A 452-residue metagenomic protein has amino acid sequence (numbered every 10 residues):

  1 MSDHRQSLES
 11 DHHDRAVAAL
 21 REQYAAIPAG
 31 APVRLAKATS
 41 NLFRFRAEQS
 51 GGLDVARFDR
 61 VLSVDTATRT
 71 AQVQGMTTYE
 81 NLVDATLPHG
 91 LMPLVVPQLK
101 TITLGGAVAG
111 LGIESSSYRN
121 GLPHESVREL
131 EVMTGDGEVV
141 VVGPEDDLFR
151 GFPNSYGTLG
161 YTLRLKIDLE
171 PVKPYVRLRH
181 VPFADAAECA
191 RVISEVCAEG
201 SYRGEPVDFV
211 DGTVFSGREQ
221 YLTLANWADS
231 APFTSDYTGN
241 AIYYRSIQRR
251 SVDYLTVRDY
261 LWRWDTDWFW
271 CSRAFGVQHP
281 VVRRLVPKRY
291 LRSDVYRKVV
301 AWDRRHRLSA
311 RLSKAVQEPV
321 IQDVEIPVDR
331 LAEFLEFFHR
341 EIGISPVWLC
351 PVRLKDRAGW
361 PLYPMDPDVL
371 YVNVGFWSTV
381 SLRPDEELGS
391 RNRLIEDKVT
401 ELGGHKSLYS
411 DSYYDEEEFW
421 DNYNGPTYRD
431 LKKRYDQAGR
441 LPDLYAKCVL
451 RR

Functional and structural regions predicted by a protein language model:
M1-R452: Noncatalytic alpha-helical scaffold of FAD-dependent oxidoreductases
